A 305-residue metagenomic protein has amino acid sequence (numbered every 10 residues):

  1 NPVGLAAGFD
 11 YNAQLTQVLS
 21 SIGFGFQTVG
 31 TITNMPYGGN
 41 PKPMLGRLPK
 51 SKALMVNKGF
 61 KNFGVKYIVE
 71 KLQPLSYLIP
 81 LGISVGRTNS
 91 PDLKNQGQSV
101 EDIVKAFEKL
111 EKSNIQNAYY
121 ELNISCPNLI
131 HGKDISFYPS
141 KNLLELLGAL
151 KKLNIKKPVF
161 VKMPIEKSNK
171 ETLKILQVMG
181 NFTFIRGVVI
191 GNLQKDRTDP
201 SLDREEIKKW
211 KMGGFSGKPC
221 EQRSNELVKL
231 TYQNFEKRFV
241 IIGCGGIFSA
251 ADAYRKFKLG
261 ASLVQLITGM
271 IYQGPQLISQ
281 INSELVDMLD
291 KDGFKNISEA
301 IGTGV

Functional and structural regions predicted by a protein language model:
N1-G4, L78-G82, L153-P164, Q233-G243: Short beta-strand/loop segments at the ligand-binding rim of alpha/beta enzyme cores
L5, Q27, I68, L122 (+6 more regions): Conserved, mostly hydrophobic/aromatic
A7, N89-K105, I135-Y138, F160-N181: Active-site glycine- and acidic-residue-rich loops that bind and position anionic ligands or nucleotide-like cofactors
N12-S21, K167-F182, Y232-K237, I247-V264: Catalytic cores of alpha/beta
G23-P36, I124, G187-Q194, I247 (+1 more regions): Glycine-rich phosphate-binding active-site loops on the catalytic face of alpha/beta enzymes
G30, M35-P80: A gly/proline- and charged-residue-enriched helix-loop-helix capping module
G39-K52, R197-G213, M270-F294: C-terminal helical cap(s) of enzyme catalytic domains, especially alpha/beta-barrels
I124-Y138, L176-K237: Glycine/Thr-rich beta-alpha phosphate-binding loop at enzyme active sites
